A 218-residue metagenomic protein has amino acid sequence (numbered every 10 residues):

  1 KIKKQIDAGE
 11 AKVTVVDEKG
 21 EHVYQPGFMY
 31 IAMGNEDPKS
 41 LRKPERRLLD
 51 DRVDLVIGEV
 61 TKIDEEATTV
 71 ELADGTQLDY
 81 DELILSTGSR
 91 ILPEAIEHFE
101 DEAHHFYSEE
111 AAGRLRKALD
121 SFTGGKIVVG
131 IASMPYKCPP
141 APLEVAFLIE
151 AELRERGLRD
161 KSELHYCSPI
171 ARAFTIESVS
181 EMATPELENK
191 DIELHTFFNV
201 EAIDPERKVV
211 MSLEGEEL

Functional and structural regions predicted by a protein language model:
K1-D54, S133-E177: Beta1-alpha1 glycine-rich phosphate/pyrophosphate-binding loop at the start of Rossmann-like nucleotide-binding domains
K12, D51-I63, V70, L78 (+1 more regions): A Rossmann-like FAD-binding core segment of flavoenzymes
Q25, P93-F99, I203-P205: Short loop/helix-cap segments at secondary-structure boundaries that form the rim of catalytic
R42-K43, G113, E181: Residue-level marker for well-ordered alpha-helical positions
V53-E144, L148-G157: FAD-binding core/adjacent interface of flavoenzyme oxidoreductases
